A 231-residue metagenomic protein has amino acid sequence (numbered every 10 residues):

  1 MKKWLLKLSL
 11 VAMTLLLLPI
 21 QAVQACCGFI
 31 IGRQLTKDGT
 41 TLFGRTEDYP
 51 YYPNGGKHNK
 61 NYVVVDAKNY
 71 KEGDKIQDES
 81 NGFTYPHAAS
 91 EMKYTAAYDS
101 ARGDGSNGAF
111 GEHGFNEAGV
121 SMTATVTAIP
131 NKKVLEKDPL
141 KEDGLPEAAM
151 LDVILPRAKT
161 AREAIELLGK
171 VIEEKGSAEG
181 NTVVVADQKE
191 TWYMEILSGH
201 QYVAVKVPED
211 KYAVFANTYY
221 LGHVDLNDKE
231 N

Functional and structural regions predicted by a protein language model:
M1-S9: Bacterial N-terminal signal peptides that target proteins for export
S9-P19: Bacterial N-terminal signal peptides
P19-A25: Sec/Tat signal peptide C-region and signal peptidase I cleavage site
C26-P146, L167-N231: A contiguous strand-loop segment
L151-R157: Short, well-ordered beta-strand elements within core beta-sheets of diverse protein domains
